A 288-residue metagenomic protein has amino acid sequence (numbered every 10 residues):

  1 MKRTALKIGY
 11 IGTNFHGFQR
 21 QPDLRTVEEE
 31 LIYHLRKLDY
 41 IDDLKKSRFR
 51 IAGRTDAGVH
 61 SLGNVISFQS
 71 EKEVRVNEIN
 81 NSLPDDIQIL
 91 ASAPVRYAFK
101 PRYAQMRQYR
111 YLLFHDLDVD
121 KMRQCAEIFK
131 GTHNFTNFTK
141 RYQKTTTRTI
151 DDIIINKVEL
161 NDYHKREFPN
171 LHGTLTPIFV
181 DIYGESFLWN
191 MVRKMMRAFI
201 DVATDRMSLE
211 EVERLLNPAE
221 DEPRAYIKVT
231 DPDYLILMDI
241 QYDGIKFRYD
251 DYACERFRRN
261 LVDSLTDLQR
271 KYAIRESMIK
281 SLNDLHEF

Functional and structural regions predicted by a protein language model:
M1-F288: Structured-RNA-binding interfaces characteristic of tRNA pseudouridine synthases
